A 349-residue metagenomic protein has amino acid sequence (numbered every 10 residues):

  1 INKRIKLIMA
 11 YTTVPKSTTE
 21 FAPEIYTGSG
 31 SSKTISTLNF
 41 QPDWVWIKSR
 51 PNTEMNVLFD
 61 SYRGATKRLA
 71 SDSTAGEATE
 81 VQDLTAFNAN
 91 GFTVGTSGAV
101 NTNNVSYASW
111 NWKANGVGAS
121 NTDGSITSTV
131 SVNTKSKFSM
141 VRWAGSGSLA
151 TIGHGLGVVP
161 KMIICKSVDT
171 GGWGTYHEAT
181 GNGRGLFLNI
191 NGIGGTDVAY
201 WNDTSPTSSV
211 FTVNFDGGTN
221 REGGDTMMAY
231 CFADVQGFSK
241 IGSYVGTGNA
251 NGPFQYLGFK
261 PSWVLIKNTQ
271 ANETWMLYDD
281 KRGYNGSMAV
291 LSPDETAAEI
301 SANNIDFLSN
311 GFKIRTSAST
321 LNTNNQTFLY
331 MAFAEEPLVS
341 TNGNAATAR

Functional and structural regions predicted by a protein language model:
I1-I8: Short, Lys/Arg-enriched N-terminal segments with co-localized hydrophobic residues within the first ~10-30 amino acids
M9-R349: Surface-exposed molecular-recognition determinants
